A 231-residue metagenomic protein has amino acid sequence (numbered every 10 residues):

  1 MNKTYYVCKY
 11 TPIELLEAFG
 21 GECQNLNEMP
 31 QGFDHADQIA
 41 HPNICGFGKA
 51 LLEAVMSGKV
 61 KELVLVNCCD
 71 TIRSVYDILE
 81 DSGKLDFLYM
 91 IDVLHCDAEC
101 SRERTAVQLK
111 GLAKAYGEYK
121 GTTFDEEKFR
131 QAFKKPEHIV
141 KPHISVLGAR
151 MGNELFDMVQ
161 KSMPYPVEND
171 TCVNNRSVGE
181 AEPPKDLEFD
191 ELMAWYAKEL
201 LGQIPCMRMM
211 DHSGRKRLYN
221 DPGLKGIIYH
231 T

Functional and structural regions predicted by a protein language model:
M1-T231: An N-terminal assembly and electron-transfer interface module characteristic of large anaerobic redox and radical
